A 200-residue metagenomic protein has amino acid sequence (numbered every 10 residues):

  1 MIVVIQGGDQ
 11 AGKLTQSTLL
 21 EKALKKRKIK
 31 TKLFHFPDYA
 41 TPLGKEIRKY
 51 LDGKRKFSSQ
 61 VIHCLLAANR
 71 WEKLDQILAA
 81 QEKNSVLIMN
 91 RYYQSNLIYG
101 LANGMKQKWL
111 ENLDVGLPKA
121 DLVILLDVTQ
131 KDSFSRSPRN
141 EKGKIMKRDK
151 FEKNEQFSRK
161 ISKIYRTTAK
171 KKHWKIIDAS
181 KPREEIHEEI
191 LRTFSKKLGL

Functional and structural regions predicted by a protein language model:
V3-I5: Hydrophobic anchor at the beta1->P-loop junction of P-loop NTPases
G8: P-loop (Walker A) phosphate-binding loop of NTP-binding proteins
A11: ATP-binding Walker
L14: Walker A/P-loop
E21, K131-L200: NTP-dependent small-molecule kinase module
I29-P118: ATP-dependent small-molecule kinase phosphotransfer cores that center on conserved nucleotide phosphate-binding segments
M89-R91, G116-S137: Conserved phosphate-donor/acceptor-positioning beta-strand/loop module used by diverse small-molecule
